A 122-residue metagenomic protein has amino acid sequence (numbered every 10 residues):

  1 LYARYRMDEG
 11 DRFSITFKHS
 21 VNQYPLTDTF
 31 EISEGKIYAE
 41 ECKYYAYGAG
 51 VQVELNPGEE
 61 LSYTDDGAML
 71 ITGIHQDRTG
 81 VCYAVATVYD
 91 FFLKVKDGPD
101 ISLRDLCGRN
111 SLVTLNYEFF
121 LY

Functional and structural regions predicted by a protein language model:
L1-Y44: N-terminal secretory signal peptides
E41, V51-Y122: Mature, soluble, non-transmembrane domains
